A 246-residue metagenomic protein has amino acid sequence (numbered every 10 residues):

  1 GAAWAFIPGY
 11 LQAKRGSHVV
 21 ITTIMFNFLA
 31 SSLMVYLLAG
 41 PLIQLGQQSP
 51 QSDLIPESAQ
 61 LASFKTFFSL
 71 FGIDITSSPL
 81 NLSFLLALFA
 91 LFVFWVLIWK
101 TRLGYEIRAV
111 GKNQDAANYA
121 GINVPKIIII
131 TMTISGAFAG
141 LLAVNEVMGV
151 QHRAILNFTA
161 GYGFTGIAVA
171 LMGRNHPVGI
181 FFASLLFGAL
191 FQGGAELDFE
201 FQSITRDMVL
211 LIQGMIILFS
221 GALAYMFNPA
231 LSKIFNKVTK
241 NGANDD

Functional and structural regions predicted by a protein language model:
G1, N27-A39, S83-V96, M132-A143 (+3 more regions): Hydrophobic core segments of alpha-helical transmembrane domains in multi-pass membrane transport and ion-translocation
G1-F26, F191: Alpha-helical transmembrane segments within multi-pass membrane transporters and channels
Q12-K14, I98, M172: Helix-capping/transition residues at the boundaries of transmembrane alpha-helices and the short helical linkers
R15-S17, T101, I122, N175 (+1 more regions): Membrane-helix interface residues
T23-I98, M208, N244: Transmembrane helix-bundle core of multi-pass membrane transporters and related energy-transducing complexes
T76-R153, P177-V178, F182: Helix-loop-helix "hairpin" substructures at the membrane interface of multi-pass membrane proteins
K112, Y119-K126, A195-D246: Cytosolic-side transmembrane-helix boundaries in multi-pass membrane proteins
T133-G214: Transmembrane alpha-helical segments in multi-pass inner-membrane proteins
